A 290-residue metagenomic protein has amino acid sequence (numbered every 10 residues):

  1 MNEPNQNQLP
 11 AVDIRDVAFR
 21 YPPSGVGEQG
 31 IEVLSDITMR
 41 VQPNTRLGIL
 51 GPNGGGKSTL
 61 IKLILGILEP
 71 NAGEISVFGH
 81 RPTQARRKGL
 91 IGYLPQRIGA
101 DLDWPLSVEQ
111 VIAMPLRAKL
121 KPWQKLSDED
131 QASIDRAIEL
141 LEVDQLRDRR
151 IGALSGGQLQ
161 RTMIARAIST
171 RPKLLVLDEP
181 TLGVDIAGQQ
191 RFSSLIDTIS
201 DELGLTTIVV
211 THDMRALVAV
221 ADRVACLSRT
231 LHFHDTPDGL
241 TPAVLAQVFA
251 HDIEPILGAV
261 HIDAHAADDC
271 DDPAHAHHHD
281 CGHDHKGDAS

Functional and structural regions predicted by a protein language model:
L65: Helix-to-loop junction immediately C-terminal to a conserved catalytic motif
G73-R86, I91: Conserved ABC transporter NBD signature motif
S127-L146: Conserved ABC ATPase "signature" region
R150-L154, Q158: Conserved ABC ATPase signature
R171: Conserved catalytic motifs of ABC-family nucleotide-binding domains
L175-E179: Catalytic Walker B motif of ABC-type/P-loop ATPase nucleotide-binding domains
D238-A243, Q247-S290: ABC ATPase nucleotide-binding domains
